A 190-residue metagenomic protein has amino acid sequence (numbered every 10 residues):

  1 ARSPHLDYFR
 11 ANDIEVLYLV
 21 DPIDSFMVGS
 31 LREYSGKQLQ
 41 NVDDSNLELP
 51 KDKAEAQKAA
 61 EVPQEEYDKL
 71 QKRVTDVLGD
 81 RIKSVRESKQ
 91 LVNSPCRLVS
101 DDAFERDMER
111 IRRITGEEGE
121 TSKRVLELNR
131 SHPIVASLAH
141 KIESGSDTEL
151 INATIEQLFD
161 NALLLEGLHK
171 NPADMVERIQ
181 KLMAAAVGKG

Functional and structural regions predicted by a protein language model:
A1-G190: Long, intrinsically disordered, charge-dense linkers/tails
